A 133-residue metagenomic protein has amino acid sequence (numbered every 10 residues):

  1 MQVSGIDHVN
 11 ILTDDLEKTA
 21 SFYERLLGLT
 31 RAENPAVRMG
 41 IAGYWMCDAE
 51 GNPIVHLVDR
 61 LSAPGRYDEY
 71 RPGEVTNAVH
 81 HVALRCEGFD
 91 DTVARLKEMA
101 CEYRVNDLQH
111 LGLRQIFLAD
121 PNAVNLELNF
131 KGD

Functional and structural regions predicted by a protein language model:
M1-E17, V79-V82, G132-D133: N-terminal beta-strand motif that seeds the catalytic metal site of vicinal oxygen chelate
M1-Q2, N34, V93-D133: Vicinal oxygen chelate
G5, G40, A78, G112: Exposed loop/turn and edge beta-strand positions of beta-sandwich/beta-sheet ligand-binding modules
L12-I54, N106: Core segments of cupin and vicinal oxygen chelate
K18-S21, R25, D90-E98, E102: Replace "anionic and nucleotidyl ligands
G40-A42, P64-E69: A short, acidic/glycine-rich surface segment
V55-V58, E127: Conserved beta-strand in the GNAT
V75, H81-F89: Mid-chain, well-packed structural core segment of small domains
